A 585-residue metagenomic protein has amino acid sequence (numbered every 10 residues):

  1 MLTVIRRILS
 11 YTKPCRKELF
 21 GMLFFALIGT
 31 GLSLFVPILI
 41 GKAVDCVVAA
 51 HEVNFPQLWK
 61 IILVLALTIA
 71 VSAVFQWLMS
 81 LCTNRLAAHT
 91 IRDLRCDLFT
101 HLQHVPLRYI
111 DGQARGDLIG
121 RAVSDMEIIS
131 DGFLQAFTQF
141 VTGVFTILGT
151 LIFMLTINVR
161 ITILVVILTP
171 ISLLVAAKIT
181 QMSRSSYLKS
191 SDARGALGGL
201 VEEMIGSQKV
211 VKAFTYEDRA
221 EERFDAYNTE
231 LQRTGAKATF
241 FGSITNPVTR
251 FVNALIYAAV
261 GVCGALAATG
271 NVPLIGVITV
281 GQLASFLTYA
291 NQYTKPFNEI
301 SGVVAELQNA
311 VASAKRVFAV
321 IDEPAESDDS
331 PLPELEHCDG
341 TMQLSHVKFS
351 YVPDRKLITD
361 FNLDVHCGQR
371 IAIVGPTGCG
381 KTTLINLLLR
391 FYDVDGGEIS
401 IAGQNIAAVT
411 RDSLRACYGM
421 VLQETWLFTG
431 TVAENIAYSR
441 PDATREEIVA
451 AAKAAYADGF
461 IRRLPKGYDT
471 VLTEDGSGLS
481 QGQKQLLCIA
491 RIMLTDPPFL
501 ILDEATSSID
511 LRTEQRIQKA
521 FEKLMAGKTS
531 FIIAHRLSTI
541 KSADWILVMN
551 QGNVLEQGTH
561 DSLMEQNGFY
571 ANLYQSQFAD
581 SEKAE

Functional and structural regions predicted by a protein language model:
M1, F24-F25, L32-D45, T68-R115 (+12 more regions): Juxtamembrane helix-loop junctions of ABC transporter transmembrane domains
M1-R16, L118: A short amphipathic helical element positioned immediately N-terminal to and/or at the very start of a transmembrane
K17, L107-R108, S124-F133, F137 (+7 more regions): An intracellular "coupling" helix at the cytosolic face of ABC transporter transmembrane type-1 domains
L19-F75, T156-R160, V272-L274: Transmembrane helix-loop-helix hairpins at lipid-water interfaces of multipass membrane proteins, especially the type-1
F24, L32, V36, L63 (+5 more regions): Hydrophobic alpha-helical transmembrane segments of ABC transporter permease domains
N54-P56, F153-I167, F240-K315, V320-I321: Helix-loop-helix
D329-S330, L335-E585: ABC-type nucleotide-binding domain
